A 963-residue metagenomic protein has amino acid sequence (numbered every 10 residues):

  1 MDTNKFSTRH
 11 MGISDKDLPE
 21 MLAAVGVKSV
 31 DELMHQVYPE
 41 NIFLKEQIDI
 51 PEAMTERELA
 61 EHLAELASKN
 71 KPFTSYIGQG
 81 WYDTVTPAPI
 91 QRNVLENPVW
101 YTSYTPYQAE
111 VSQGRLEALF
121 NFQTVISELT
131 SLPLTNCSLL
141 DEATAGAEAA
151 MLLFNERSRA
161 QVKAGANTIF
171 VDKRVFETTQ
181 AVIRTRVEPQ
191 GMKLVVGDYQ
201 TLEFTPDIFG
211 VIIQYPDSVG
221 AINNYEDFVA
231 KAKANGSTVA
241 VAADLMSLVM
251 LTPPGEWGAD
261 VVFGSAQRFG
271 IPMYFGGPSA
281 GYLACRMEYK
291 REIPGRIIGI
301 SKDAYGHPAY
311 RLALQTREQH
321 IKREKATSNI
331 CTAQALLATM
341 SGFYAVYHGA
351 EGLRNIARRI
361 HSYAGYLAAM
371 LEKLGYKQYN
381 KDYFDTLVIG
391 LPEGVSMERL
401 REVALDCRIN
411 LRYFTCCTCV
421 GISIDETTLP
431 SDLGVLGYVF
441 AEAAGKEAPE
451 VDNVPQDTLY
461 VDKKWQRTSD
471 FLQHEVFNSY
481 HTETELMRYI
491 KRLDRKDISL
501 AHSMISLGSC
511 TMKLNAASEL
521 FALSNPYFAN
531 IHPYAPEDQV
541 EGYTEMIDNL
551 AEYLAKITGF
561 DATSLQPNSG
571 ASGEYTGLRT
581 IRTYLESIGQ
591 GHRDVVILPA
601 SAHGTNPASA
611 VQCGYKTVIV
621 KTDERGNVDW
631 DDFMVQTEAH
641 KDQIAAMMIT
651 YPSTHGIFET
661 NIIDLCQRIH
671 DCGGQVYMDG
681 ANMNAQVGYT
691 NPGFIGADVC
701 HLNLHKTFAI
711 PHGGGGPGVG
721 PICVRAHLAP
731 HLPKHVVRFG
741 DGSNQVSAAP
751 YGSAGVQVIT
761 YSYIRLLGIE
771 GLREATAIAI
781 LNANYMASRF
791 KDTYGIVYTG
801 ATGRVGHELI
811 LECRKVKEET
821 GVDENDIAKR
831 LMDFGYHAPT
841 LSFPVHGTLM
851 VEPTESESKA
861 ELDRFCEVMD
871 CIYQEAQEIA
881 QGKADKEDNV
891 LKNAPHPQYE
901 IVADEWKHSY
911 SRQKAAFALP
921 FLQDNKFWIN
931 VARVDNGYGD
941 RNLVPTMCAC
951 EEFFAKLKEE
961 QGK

Functional and structural regions predicted by a protein language model:
M1-D15, V27-S29, A230, T252 (+2 more regions): Generic start-of-chain signal for non-secretory N-termini
M1-E20, A24, Q36-F73, V85-Y101 (+16 more regions): Non-catalytic terminal extensions of PLP-dependent enzymes
T105-R115, N121-Q123, N136: N-terminal export/assembly segments and adjacent metallocofactor-ligating motifs of anaerobic energy-metabolism
V125-G146, G165, I169: A conserved hydrophobic secondary-structure block that centers on an alpha-helix together with its immediately flanking
T135, K193-G197, Y379, R412 (+3 more regions): General small-molecule cofactor/ligand-binding pocket signal
C137-L139, D172-K173, I213-S218, A240-A243 (+15 more regions): Glycine- and other small-residue-rich loops at beta-strand/loop junctions that grip anionic moieties
T144-A309, L371, G375, F384 (+5 more regions): Conserved PLP-enzyme active-site core in the AAT-like
I271-A284, E288-Y289, T332-L337, T428 (+5 more regions): Conserved phosphate/anionic-ligand binding catalytic regions in large, soluble enzymes, centered on
